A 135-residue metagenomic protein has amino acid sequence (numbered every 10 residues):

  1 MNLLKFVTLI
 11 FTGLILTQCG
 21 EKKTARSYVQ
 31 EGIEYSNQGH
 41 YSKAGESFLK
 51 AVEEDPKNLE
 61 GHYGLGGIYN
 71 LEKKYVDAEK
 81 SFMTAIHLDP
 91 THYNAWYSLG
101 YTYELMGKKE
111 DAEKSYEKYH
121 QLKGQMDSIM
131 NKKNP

Functional and structural regions predicted by a protein language model:
M1-T17: Sec-dependent bacterial lipoprotein signal peptides
K23-E54: Alpha-helical segment of the N-proximal tetratricopeptide repeat
Q38-K50, E72-T84, M106-K118, L122: Structural signature of tandem alpha-helical TPR/SEL1-like repeats, specifically the intra-repeat loop/turn
